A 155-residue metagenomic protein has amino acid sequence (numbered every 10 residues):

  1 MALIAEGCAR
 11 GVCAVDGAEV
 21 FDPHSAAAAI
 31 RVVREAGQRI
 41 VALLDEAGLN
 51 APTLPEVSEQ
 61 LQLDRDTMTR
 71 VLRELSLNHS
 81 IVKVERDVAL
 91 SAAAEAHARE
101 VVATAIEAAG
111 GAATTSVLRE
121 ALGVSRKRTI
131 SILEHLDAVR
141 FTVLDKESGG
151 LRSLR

Functional and structural regions predicted by a protein language model:
M1-R155: C-terminal non-catalytic scaffold/interaction domains in large multidomain proteins
